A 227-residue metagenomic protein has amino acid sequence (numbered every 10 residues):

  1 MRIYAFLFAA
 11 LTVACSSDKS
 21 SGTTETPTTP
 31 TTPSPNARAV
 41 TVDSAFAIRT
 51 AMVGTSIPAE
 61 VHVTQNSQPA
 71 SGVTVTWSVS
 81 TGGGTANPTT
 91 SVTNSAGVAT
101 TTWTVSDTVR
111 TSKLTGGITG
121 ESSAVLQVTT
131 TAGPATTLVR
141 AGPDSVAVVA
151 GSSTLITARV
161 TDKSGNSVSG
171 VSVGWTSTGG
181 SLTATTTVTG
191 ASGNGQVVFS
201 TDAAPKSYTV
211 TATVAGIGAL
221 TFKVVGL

Functional and structural regions predicted by a protein language model:
M1-V13: Sec-dependent bacterial lipoprotein signal peptides
C15-L227: The feature marks long extracellular or luminal low-complexity segments
